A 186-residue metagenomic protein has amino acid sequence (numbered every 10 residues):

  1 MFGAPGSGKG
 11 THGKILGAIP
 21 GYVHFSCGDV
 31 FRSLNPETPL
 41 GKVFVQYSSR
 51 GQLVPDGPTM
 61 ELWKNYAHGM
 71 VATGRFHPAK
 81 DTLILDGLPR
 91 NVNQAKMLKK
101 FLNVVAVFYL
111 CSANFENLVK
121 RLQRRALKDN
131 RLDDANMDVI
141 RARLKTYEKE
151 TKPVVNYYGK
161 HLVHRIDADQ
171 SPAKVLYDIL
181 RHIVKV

Functional and structural regions predicted by a protein language model:
M1: Hydrophobic anchor at the beta1->P-loop junction of P-loop NTPases
A4: P-loop (Walker A) phosphate-binding loop of NTP-binding proteins
S7: ATP-binding Walker
G10: Walker A/P-loop
V23-M97: ATP-dependent small-molecule kinase phosphotransfer cores that center on conserved nucleotide phosphate-binding segments
F31, Q46-S48, M97-E150: A glycine- and Lys/Arg-enriched "phosphate-lid" helix/loop adjacent to the NTP-binding pocket of small-molecule kinases
P58-H68, R131-V175: Small-molecule kinase domains that catalyze NTP-dependent phosphoryl transfer to phosphate-bearing small molecules
